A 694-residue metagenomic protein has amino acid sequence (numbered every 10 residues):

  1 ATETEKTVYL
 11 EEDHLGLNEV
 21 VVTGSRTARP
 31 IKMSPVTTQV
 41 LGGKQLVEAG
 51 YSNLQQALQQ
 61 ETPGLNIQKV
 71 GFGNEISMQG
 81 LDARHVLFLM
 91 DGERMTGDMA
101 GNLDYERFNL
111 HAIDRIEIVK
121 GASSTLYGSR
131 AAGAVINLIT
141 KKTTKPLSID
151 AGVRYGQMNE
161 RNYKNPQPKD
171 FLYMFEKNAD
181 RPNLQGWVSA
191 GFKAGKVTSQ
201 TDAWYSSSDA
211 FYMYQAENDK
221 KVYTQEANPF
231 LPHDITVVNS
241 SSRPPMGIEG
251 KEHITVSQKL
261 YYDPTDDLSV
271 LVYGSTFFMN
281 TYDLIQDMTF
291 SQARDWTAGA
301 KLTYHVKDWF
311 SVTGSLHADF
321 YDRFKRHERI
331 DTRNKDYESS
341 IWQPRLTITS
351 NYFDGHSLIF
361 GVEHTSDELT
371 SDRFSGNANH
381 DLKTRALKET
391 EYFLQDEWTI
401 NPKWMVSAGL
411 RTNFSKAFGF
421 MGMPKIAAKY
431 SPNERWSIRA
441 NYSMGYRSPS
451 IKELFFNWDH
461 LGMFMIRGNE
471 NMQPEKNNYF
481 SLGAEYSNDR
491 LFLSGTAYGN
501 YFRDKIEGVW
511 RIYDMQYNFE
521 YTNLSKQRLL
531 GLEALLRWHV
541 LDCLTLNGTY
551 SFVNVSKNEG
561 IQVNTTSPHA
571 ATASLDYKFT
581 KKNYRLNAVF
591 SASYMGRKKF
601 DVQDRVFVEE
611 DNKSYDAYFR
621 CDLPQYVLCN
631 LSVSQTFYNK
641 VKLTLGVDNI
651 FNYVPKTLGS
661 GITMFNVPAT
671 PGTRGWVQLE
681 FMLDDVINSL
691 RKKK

Functional and structural regions predicted by a protein language model:
T2-V47, A83: Short, acidic, small-residue-rich periplasmic hinge/interaction motif at the N-terminus of Gram-negative outer-membrane
T38, Q55-G97, D114, A134: Extracytoplasmic beta-strand/coil segments of soluble accessory domains associated with Gram-negative outer-membrane
E93-K120, L138-K141: Short acidic/polar hinge/loop motifs at secondary-structure boundaries that mediate gating or recognition
G152, T399-V406, Y498-Y501, T522-Q603 (+1 more regions): Gram-negative outer-membrane beta-barrel transporters
G152-S291: Periplasmic-side early beta-strands and strand-to-turn transitions of outer-membrane beta-barrels
Q200, S257-M279, A293-F418, K429-S431 (+3 more regions): Face-selective signature of the C-terminal outer-membrane beta-barrel domain
Y214, L546, Y594-E609, S634-K694: C-terminal beta-signal and adjacent terminal beta-strands/loops of Gram-negative outer-membrane beta-barrel proteins
T289-H305, Y337-E338, R385-L387, S431 (+6 more regions): Outer-membrane beta-barrel signature, preferentially recognizing the C-terminal barrel domain of Gram-negative
